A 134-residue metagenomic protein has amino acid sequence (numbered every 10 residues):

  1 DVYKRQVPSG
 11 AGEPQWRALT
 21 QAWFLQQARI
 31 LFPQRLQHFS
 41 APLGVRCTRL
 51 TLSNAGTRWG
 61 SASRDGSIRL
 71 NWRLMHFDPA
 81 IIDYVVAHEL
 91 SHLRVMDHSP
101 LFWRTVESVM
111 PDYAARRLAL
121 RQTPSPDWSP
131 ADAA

Functional and structural regions predicted by a protein language model:
D1-Y84, L93-A134: Active-site-proximal or metal-binding-adjacent scaffold patches in catalytic folds
E89: Walker B catalytic acidic pair
